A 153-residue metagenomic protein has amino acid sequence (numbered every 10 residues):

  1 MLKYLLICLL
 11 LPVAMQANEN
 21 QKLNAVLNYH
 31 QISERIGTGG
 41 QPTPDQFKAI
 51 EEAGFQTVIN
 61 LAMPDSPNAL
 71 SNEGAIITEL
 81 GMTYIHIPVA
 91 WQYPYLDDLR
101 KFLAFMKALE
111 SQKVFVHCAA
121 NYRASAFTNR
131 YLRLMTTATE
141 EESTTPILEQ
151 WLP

Functional and structural regions predicted by a protein language model:
M1-C8: Sec-dependent signal peptide recognition, specifically the positively charged N-region followed immediately by
C8-Q16: Hydrophobic h-region of N-terminal signal peptides that target proteins for export in Gram-negative bacteria
A17-F115, F127-P153: Cys-dependent protein tyrosine phosphatase-like superfamily
C118: Short cysteine clusters
N121: Substrate/cofactor-recognition hotspot
A124: Short active-site segment of divalent metal-dependent hydrolases/proteases that encodes the spacing between
